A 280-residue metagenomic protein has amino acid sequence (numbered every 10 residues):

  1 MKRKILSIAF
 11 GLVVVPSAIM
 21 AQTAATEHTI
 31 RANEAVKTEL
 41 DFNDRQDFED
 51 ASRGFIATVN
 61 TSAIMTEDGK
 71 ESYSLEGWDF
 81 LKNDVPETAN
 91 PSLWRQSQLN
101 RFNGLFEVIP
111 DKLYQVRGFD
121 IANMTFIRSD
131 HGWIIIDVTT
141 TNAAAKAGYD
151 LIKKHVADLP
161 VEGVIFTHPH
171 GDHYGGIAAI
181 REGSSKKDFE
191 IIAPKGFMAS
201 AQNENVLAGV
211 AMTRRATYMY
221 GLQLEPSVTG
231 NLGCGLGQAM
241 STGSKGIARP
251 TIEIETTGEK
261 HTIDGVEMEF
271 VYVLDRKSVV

Functional and structural regions predicted by a protein language model:
M1-A9: Bacterial N-terminal signal peptides that target proteins for export
A9-S17: Bacterial N-terminal signal peptides
Q22-F102: N-terminal pre-domain segments of enzymes
V36, L40, D47, A51-I56 (+6 more regions): Non-globular, low-confidence helical/coil segments that flank catalytic cores
N60-S62, N103-G104, M124, T251 (+1 more regions): Short, acidic/polar N-cap/turn motifs at the starts of alpha helices
Q98-L159, S278-V280: Conserved beta-strand hairpin/beta-sheet module of binuclear metal-dependent hydrolase folds, prominently
E107-V108, A157, I192, F197-L274: Metallo-beta-lactamase
H131-G132, N142-I192: Active-site metal-binding motif and surrounding structural segment of the metallo-beta-lactamase
